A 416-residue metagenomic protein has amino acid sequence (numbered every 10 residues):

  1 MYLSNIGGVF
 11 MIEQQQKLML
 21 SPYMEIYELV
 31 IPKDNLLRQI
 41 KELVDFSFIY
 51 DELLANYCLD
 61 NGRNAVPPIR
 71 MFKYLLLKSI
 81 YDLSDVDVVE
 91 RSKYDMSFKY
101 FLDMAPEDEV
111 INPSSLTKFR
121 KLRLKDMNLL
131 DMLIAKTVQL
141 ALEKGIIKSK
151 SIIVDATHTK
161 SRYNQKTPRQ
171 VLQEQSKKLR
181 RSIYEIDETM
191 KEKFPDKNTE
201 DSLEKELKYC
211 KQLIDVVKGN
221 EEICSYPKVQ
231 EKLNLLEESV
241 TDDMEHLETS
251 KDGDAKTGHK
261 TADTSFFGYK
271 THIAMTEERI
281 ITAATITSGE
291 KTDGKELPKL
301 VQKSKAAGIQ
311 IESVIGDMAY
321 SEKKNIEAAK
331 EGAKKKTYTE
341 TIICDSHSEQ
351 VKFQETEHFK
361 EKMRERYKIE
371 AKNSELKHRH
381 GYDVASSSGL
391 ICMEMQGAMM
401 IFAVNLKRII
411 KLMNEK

Functional and structural regions predicted by a protein language model:
M1-V44, H347, V351, E415-K416: Charged, often Cys/His-bearing segments associated with DNA-binding zinc-finger transcription factors
L36-L76, I80-Y81: Basic, short loop/linker segments at the boundary and entry of helix-turn-helix/winged-helix-like folds
R63-P68, D108, S265, E394-A398 (+1 more regions): Secondary-structure capping and boundary motifs in well-ordered enzyme cores
V88-F101: DNA-recognition alpha helix
L102-K118, C344-F353: Phosphate-backbone recognition surface of nucleic-acid-processing proteins
I111-M318, K323-A328: Polybasic low-complexity intrinsically disordered regions
M132, A307-K360, V384: An internal, acidic/charged active-site-proximal segment that coordinates divalent cations and/or engages
E357-K416: Basic, amphipathic alpha-helical segments enriched in Lys/Arg and hydrophobic/aromatic residues
